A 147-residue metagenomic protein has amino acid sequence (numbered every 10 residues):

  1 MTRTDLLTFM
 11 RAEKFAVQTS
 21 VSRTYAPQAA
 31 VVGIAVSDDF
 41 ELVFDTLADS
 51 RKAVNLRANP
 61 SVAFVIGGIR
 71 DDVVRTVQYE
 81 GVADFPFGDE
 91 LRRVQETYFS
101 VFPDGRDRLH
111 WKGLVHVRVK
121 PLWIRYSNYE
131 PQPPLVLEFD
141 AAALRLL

Functional and structural regions predicted by a protein language model:
M1-T4, S50, S100-D104: Charged, amphipathic alpha-helical segments
M1-V17, A142-L147: Extreme N-terminal tail/first-helix region
M10-R11, R57-A58, F99: Alpha-helix boundary recognition
E13-A48, L56, V62-G67, R75-Y79: Short beta-strand segments
V21-S22, I66-I69, D104-K112: A short, aromatic/hydrophobic, helix- or strand-capping loop or linear motif that either lines the entrance/gate
A48-D49, L122: A generic "binding-loop/recognition-motif" signal
S50-K52, D71, Q132-P134: Short, surface-exposed beta-strand-loop junctions and turns on beta-sheet-rich folds
R75-L147: Charged, gly/pro-rich active-site loop segments
